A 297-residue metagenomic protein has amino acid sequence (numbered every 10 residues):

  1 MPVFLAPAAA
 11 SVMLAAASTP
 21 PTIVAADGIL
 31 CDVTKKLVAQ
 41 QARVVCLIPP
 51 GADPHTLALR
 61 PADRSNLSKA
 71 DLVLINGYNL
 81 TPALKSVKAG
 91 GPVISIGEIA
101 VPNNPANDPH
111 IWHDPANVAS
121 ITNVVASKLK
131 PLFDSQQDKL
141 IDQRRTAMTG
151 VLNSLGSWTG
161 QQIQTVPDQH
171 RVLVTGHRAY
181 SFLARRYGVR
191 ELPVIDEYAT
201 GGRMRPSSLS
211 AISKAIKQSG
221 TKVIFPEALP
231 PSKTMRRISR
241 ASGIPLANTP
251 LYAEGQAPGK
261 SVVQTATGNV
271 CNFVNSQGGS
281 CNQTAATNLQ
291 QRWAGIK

Functional and structural regions predicted by a protein language model:
F4-S18: Hydrophobic h-region of N-terminal signal peptides that target proteins for export in Gram-negative bacteria
A15-K297: Extracytoplasmic metal-acquisition and chelation regions
